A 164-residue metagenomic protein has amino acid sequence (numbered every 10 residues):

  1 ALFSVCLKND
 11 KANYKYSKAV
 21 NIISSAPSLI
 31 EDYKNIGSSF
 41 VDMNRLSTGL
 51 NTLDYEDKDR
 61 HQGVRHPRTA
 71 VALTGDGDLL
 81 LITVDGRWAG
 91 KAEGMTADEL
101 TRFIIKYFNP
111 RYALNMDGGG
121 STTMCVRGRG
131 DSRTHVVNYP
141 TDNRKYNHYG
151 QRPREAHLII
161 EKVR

Functional and structural regions predicted by a protein language model:
A1-R164: Gly/Ser/Thr/Pro-rich low-complexity, intrinsically disordered segments
